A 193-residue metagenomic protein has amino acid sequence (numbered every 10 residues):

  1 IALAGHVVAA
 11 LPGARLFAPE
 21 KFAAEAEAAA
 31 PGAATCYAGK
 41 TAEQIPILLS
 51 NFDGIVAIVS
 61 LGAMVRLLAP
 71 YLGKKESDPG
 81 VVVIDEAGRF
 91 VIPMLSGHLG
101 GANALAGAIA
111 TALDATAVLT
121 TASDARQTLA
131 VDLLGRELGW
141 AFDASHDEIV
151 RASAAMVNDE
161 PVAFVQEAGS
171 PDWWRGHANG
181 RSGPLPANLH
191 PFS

Functional and structural regions predicted by a protein language model:
I1-A23: N-terminal basic/disordered segments at the start of proteins
I1-A4, A63-L67, A102: Short glycine/serine/threonine-rich phosphate/pyrophosphate-binding segments that cradle anionic phosphate groups
P12-G13, S50-G54, E76-G80, E86-R89 (+3 more regions): Short coil/turn connectors at secondary-structure junctions
R15-P19, Y37-A38, V56-V59, V83-I84 (+4 more regions): General beta-strand structural signal in soluble alpha/beta enzymes
L16-I47: N-terminal beta-loop-helix "entrance" segment that forms/cooperates in small-molecule cofactor or anionic ligand
I45-I84: Hydrophobic/aromatic-rich, well-ordered segments within soluble, folded domains that form packed cores
L72-H98, A104-T120: Short, acidic/small-residue loops that bind anionic groups at enzyme active sites
L99-S193: Internal alpha/beta core interface subdomains
